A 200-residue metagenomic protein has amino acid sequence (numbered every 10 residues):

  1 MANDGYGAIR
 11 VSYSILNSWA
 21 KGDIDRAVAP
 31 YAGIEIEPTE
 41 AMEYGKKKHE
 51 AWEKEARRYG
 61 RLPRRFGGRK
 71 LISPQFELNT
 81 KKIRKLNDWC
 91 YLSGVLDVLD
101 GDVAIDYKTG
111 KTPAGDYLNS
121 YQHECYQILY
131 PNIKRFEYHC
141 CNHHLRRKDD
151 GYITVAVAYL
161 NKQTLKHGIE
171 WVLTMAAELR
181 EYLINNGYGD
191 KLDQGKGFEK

Functional and structural regions predicted by a protein language model:
M1-G101: Metal-dependent nuclease catalytic cores that hydrolyze phosphodiester bonds in DNA/RNA, characterized by
Y6, R10-V11, S73, T80-D88 (+1 more regions): Metal-dependent nuclease catalytic regions and adjoining charged, substrate-binding loops involved in nucleic-acid end
V28-A32, I105, G151-I153: Short acidic (Asp/Glu) and glycine-rich catalytic loops that position anionic groups and cofactors
K54, K111, N142-H144: Short loop/turn segments at secondary-structure transitions that flank enzyme active sites
A56, T109, P131: Hydrophobic/aromatic-lined pockets within catalytic cores
G94-T112, Y126: Conserved catalytic cores of phosphodiester-cleaving nucleases, focusing on short active-site segments
T112-N119: Active-site-adjacent loop/helix micro-motif of nuclease/hydrolase catalytic cores
S120-P131: An active-site-proximal "capping" alpha-helix that borders the catalytic cofactor pocket
